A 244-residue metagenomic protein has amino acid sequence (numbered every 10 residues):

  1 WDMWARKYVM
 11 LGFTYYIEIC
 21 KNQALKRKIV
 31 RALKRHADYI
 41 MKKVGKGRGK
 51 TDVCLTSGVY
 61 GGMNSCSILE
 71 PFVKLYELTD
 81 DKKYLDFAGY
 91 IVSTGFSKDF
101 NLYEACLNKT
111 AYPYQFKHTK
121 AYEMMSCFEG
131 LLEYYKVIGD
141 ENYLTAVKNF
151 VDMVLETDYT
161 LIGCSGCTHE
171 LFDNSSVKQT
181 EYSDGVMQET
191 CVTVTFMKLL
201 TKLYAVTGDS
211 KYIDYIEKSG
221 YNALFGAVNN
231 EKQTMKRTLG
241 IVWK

Functional and structural regions predicted by a protein language model:
W1-K244: Glycan-recognition and catalytic cores of secretory/periplasmic carbohydrate-active enzymes
